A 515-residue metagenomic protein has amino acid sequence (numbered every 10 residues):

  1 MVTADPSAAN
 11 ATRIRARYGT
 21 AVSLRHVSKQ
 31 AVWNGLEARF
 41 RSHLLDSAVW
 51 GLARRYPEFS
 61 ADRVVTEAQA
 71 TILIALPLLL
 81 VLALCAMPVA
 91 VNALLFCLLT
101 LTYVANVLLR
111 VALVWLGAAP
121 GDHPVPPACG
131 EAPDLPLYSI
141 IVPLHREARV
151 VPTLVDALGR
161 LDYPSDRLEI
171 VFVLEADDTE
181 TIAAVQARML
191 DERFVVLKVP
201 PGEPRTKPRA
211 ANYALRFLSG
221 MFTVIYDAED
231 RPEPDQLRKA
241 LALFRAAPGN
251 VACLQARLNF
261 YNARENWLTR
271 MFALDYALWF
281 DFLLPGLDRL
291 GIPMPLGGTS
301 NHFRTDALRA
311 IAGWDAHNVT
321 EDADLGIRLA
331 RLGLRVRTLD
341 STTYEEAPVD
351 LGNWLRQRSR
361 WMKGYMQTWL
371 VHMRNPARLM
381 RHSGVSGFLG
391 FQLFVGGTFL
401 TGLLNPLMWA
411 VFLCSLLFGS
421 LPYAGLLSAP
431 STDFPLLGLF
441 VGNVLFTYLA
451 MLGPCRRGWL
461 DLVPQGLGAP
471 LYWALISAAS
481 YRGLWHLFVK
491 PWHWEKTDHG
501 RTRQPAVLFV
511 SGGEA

Functional and structural regions predicted by a protein language model:
V2-V64: N-terminal, intrinsically disordered, highly charged
L82-A132, L393-V489: Membrane-embedded multi-pass helical conduit in multi-pass membrane proteins, especially envelope-biosynthetic
L108-I140, L144-R167: N-terminal signal-anchor transmembrane helix
P136-S139, E169, R309, D324: Cell-envelope/extracellular polymer assembly enzymes that use nucleotide-activated donors
G159-G202: Acidic donor-binding segment of Leloir-type glycosyltransferases
Q186-F222, P234-V319, L351, S359-L370: Long helical/loop segments within the catalytic core of UDP-sugar-dependent glycosyltransferases, especially the large
D227-R231, W314-H317, L329: The conserved acidic donor/metal-binding loop of glycosyltransferases
G326-Y344: Catalytic donor-sugar/metal-binding loop of nucleotide-sugar-dependent glycosyltransferases
